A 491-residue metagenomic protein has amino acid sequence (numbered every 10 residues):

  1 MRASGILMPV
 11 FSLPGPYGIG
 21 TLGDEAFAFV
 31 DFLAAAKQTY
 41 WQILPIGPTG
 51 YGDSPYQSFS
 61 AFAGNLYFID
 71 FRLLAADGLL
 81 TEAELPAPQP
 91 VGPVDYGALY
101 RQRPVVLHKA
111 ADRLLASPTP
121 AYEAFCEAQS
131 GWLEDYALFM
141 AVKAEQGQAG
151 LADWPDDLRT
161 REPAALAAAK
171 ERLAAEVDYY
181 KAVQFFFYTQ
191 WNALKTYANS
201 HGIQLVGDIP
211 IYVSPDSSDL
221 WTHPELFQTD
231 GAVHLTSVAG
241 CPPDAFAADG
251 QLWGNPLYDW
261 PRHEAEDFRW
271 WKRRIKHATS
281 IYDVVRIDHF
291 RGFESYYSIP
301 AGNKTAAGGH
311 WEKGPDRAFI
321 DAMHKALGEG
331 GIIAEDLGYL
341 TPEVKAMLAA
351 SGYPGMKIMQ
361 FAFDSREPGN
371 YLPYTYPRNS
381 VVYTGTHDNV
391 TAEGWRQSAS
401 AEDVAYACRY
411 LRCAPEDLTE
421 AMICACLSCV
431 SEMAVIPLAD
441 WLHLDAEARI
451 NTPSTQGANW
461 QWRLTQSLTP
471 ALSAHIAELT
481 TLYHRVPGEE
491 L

Functional and structural regions predicted by a protein language model:
M1-F11, F27: N-terminal regions that are enriched for targeting/export leaders and immediately downstream pro/stem segments
P9, D53-Q184, Y188, V213-V435 (+2 more regions): Alpha-amylase-like alpha-glycosidases and glucanotransferases acting on alpha-linked glucans and related
D24-D31, T189-Y197, W271-R273, L418-M422: Short alpha-helical segments and helix-capping/turn motifs at coil-helix boundaries
D24-T49, S280-Y282: Catalytic domains of carbohydrate-active enzymes, especially glycoside hydrolases
A34, W191-N199, H324, L348-A349: Surface-exposed amphipathic alpha-helices with a cationic face
L44, Q204-V206, P210, V284 (+1 more regions): Outer-envelope exported proteins of Gram-negative bacteria
Y180-V213: Conserved, well-ordered alpha-helix/loop/beta-strand core segments that scaffold catalytic motifs
W462, Q466-L491: Terminal-tail/helix-coil boundary detector
